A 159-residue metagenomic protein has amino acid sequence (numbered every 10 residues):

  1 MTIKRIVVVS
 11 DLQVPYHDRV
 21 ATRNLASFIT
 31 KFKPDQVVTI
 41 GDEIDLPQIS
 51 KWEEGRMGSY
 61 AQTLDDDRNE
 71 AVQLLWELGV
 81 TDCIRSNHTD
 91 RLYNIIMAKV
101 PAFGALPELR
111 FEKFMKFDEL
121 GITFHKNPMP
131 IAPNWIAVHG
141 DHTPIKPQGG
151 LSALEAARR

Functional and structural regions predicted by a protein language model:
M1-T2: Glycine- and charge-rich intrinsically disordered segments
R5, V9-D118: Core catalytic region of metal-dependent phosphoesterases/phosphodiesterases, especially metallo-beta-lactamase-like
N94-R159: Acidic, His/Gly-enriched loop-helix segments that form or flank divalent-metal centers in metallo-dependent hydrolases
